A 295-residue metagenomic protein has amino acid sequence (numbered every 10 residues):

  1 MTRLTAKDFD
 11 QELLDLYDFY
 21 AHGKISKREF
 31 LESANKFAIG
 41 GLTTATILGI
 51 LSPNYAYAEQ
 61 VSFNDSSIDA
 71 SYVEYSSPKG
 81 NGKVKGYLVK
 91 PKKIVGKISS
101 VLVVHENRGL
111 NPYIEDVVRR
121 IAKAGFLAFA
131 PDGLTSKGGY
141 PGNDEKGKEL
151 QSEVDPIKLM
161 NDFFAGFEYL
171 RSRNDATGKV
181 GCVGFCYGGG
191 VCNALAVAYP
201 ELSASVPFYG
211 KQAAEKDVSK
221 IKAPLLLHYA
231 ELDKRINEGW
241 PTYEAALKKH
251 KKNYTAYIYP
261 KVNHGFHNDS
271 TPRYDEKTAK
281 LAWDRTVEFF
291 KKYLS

Functional and structural regions predicted by a protein language model:
M1-E29: N-terminal secretory signal peptides
K27-P53: N-terminal export signals
A58-G96: N-terminal cap/lid segment of alpha/beta-hydrolase-fold proteins
K97-E106: Short beta-strand element of the alpha/beta-hydrolase
R108, L134-I157, G265-S270: Cap/lid segment of the alpha/beta-hydrolase catalytic domain
D144-V183, Y293-L294: Gly/Ser-rich "nucleophile elbow"/oxyanion-hole loop immediately N-terminal to the catalytic nucleophile in hydrolases
F164-K222: Primarily recognizes the serine-hydrolase "nucleophile elbow" in alpha/beta-hydrolase and SGNH/GDSL folds
L227-Y229: Short beta-strand/loop motif that positions the catalytic acidic residue of the alpha/beta-hydrolase fold
